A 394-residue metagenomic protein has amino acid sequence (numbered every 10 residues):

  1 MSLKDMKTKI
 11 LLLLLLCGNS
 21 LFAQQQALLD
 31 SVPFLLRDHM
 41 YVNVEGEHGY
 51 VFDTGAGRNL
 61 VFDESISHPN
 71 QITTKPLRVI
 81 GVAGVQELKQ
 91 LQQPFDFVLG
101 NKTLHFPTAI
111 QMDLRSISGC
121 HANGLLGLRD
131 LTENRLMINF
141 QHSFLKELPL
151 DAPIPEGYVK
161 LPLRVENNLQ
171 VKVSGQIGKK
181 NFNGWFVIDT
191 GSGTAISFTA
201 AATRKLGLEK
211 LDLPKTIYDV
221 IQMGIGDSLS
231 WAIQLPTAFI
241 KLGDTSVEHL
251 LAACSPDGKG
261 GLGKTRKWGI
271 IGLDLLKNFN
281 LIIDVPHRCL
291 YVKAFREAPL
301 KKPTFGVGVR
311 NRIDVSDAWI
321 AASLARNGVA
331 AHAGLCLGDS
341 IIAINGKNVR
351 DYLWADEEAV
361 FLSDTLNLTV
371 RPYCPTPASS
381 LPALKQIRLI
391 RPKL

Functional and structural regions predicted by a protein language model:
M1-L29: Bacterial Sec-dependent N-terminal signal peptides
Q24-L394: Pepsin/retropepsin-fold aspartyl endopeptidases
